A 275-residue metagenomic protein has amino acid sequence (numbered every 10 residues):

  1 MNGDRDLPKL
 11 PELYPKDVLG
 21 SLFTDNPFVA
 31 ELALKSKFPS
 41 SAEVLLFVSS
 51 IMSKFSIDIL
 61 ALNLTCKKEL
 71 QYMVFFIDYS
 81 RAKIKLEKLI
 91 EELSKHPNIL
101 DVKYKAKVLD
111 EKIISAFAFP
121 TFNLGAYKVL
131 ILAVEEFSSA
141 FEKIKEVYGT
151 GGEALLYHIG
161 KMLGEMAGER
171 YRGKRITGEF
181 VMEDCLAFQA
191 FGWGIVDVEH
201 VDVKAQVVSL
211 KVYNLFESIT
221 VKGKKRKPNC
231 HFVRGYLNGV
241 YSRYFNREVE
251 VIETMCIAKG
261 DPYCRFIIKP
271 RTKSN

Functional and structural regions predicted by a protein language model:
M1-K35, S40-A42, R81-S209, N214-P228 (+3 more regions): N-terminal accessory segment detector
F38, N229-N246: Active-site helix/loop of acyl-thioester processing domains in fatty-acid/polyketide metabolism, spanning hotdog-fold
P39-A61, L93: Short amphipathic alpha-helix segments
I51-D58, H96-I99, F188-I195, Y241-V249: Short secondary-structure junctions
M52, I57-K67, I195-S209: Short edge beta-strands and adjacent turn/loop segments
D58-L64, V102, E250-E253: A short linear hydrophobic-aromatic micro-motif
K68-F75, P262: The conserved glycine-aromatic submotif of the RRM
G235, N246-E248, K269-N275: Extended, charge-rich intrinsically disordered regulatory tails
